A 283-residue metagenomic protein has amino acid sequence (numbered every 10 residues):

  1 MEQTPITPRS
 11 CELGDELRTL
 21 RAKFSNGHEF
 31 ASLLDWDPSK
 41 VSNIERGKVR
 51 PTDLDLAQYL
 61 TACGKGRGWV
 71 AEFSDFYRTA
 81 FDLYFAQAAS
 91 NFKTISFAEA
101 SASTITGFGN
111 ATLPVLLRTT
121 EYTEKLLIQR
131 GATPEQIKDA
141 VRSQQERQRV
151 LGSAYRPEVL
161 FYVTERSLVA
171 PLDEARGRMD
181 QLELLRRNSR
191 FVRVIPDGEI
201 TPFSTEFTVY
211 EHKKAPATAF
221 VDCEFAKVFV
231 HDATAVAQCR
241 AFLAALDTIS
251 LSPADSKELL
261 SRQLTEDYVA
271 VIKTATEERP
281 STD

Functional and structural regions predicted by a protein language model:
E2-K23, G27-L33, E45-V169, S252-D283: Interdomain hinge/linker segments and adjacent boundary elements that couple functional modules
E174-D283: C-terminal regulatory/effector modules of DNA-binding transcriptional regulators
